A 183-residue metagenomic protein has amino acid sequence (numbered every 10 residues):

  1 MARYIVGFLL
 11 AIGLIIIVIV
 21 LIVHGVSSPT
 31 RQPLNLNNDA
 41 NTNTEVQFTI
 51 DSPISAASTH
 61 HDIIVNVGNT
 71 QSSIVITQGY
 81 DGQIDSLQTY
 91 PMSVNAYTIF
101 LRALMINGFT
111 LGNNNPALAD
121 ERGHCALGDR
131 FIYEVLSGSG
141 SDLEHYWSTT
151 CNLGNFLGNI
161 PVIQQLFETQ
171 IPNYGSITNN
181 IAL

Functional and structural regions predicted by a protein language model:
A2-G7, G13-S55, A117-L183: Short, well-ordered, aromatic-rich surface patches in folded extracellular/luminal domains
S27, T42-T44, T77, D81-S86 (+2 more regions): Residue-level signal for well-ordered alpha-helical segments
T49-I99: Extracytoplasmic/periplasmic/luminal assembly and interaction segments in envelope/secretory/respiratory proteins
G68-T70, G112-N114, N155-G158: Short, surface-exposed linear patches
Q78-Y80, L104, S137-S139: A mature extracytoplasmic/lumenal domain signature
D81-S86, F100-R102, T110-N114, W147 (+1 more regions): Low-complexity, flexible helical/coil segments
S86-I106, N155-I163: A signal for specific C-terminal beta-sheet/loop modules enriched in small/flexible residues with GP/PG/PP motifs
N95-D129: Short, internal acidic amphipathic alpha-helical interface segments that mediate docking to partner proteins
